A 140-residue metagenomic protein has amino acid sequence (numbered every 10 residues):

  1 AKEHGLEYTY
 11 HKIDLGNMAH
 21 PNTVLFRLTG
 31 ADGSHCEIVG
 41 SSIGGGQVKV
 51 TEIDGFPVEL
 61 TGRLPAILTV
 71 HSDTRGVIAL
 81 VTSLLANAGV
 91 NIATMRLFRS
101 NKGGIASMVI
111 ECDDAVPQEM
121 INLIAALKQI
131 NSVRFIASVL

Functional and structural regions predicted by a protein language model:
K2-E3, Y8-N22, L28-L140: A conserved regulatory-domain signal marking ACT and ACT-like small-molecule sensing domains and adjacent regulatory
